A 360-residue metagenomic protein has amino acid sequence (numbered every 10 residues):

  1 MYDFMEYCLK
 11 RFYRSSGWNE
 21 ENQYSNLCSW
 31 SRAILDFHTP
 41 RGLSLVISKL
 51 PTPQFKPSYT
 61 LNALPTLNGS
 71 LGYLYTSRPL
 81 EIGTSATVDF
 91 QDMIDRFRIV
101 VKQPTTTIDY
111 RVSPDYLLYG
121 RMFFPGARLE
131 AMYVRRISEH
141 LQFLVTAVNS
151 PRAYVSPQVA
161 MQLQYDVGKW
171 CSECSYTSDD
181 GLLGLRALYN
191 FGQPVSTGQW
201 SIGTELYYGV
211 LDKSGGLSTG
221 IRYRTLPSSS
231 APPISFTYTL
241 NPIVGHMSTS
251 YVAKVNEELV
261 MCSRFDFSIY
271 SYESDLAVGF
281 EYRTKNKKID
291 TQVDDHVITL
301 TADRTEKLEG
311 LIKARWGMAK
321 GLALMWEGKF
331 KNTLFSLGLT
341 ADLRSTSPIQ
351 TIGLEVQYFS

Functional and structural regions predicted by a protein language model:
M1-R152, S156-M161, Y165-W170: Transmembrane beta-barrel domains of Gram-negative outer membranes and organellar outer membranes
T87-I108, S229-A231, K285-L308: Intrinsically disordered, low-complexity domain-flanking/linker segments in eukaryotic proteins, enriched
V112-P114, I137-E139, Q164-K169, S178 (+9 more regions): Outer-membrane beta-barrel strand-turn architecture
G120, V145, S172-C174, A187 (+6 more regions): Membrane-embedded beta-strand positions of outer-membrane beta-barrel proteins
M122-L129, S150-P157, Y176-G184, G209-G215 (+4 more regions): Solvent-exposed loop/turn segments connecting transmembrane beta-strands in outer-membrane beta-barrel proteins
H140-L144, V167-E173, P194-I202, D212 (+5 more regions): Repeated loop/turn-to-beta-strand initiation elements of outer-membrane beta-barrel proteins
T219-I221, V278-F280, S347-S360: Outer-membrane beta-barrel "beta-signal"
T239, S248-V252, E258, C262-K331 (+1 more regions): Outer membrane beta-barrel transmembrane domains
